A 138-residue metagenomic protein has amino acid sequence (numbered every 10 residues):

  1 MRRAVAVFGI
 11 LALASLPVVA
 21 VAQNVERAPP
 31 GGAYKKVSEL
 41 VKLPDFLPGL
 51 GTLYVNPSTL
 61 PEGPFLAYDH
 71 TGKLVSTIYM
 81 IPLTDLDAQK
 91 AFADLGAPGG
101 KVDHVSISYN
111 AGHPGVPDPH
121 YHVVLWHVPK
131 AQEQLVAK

Functional and structural regions predicted by a protein language model:
M1-F8: Bacterial N-terminal signal peptides that target proteins for export
A4, P17, Q23-V25: N-terminal short leaders/motifs
F8-L16: Bacterial N-terminal signal peptides
V21-K138: Metal-centered catalytic cores of metalloenzymes
